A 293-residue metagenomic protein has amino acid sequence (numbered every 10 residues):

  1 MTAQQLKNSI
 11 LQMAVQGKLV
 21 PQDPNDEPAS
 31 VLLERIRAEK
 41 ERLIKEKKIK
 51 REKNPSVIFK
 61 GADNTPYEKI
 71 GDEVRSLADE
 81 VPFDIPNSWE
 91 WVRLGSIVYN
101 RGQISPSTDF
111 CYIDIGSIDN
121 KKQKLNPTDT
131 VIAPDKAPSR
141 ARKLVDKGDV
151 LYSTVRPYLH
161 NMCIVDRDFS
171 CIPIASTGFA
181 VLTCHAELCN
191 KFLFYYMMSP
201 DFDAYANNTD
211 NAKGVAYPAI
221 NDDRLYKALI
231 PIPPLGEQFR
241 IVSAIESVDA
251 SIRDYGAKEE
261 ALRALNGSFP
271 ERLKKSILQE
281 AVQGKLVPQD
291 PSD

Functional and structural regions predicted by a protein language model:
M1, G71, A216-I220, S268: Short helix-capping and inter-helix turn/linker motifs at the boundaries of alpha-helical repeat units
M1-P24, S30-V31, I49, F59 (+1 more regions): Short amphipathic coiled-coil heptad-repeat segments
Q4, V15, E90, L193 (+1 more regions): Amphipathic alpha-helical segments
S9, K18, S76-S105, L235 (+6 more regions): Non-catalytic DNA-recognition/assembly elements of restriction-modification systems
P28-D84: Phosphate/adenylate-binding "loop-and-lid" substructures adjacent to NTP/NAD/dNTP-binding pockets in NTP-dependent
V74-E80, G95-S105, I113-K147: Sequence-specific dsDNA recognition surfaces
E80-D84, A180-C184, Y226-I232: Short, well-ordered beta-strand elements within core beta-sheets of diverse protein domains
R140-K143, K147-F202, K213-A216, N221-D222: A short beta-sheet element
